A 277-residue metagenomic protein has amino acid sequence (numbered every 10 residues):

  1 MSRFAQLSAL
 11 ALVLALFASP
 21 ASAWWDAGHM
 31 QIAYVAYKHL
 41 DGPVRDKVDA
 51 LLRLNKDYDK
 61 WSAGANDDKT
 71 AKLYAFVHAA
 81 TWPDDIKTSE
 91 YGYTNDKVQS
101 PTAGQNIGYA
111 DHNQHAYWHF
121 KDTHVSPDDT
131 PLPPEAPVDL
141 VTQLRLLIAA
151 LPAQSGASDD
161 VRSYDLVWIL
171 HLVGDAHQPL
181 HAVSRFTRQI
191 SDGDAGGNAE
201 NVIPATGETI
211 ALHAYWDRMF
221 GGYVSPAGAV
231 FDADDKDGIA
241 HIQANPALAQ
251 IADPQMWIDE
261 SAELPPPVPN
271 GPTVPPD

Functional and structural regions predicted by a protein language model:
M1-A9: Bacterial N-terminal signal peptides that target proteins for export
L12: Generic anion/oxyanion-binding catalytic loop in active/binding sites
A18-P20: N-terminal signal peptide c-region/cleavage motif recognized by signal peptidases
S22-L172, P179-D277: N-terminal, motif-rich segments that launch catalysis or mediate targeting to/interaction with membranes, typified by
